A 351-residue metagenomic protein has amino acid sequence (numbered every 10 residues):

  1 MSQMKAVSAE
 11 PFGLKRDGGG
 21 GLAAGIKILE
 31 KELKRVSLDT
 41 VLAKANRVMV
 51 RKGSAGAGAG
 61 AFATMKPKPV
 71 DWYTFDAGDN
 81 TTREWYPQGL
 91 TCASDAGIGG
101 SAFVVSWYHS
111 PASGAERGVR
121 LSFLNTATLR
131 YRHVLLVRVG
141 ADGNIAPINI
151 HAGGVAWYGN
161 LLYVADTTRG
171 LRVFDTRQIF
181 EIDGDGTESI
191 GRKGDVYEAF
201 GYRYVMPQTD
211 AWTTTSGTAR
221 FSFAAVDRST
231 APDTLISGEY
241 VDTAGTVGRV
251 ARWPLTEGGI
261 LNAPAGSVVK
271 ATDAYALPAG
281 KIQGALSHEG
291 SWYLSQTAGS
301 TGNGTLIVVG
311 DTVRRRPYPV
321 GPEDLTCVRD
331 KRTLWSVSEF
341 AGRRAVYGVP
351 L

Functional and structural regions predicted by a protein language model:
M1-G78, V349-L351: Sequence/structural signature of beta-propeller modules and their immediately flanking N-terminal secretory/stalk
R47-R83, L129-P147, D185-T218, A263-P278: Surface-exposed loop and turn segments in beta-propeller and other repeat-based domains that flank or scaffold
Y73-D95, V105-P111, E116-A156: Blade-loop segments of beta-propeller domains
N80-G99, I148-Y158, T215-T234, P278-A279 (+3 more regions): Structural signature of eukaryotic scaffold interfaces centered on beta-propeller domains
A96, Y108-H109, T168, R177 (+5 more regions): Residue-level signature of beta-propeller blades and closely related beta-rich strand-turn architectures in secreted
S101-W107, A112, L161-A165, D233-E239 (+4 more regions): Short beta-strand elements that form the blades of beta-propeller/WD-repeat-like and other beta-sheet-rich scaffold
L124-T128, D175-Y197, D242-A265, T312-V313 (+1 more regions): Short loop/turn segments immediately following beta-strands, especially the blade-tip and inter-blade linker loops
A225, D233-R315: Loop/turn-rich, solvent-exposed surfaces of beta-rich toroidal or solenoidal domains
